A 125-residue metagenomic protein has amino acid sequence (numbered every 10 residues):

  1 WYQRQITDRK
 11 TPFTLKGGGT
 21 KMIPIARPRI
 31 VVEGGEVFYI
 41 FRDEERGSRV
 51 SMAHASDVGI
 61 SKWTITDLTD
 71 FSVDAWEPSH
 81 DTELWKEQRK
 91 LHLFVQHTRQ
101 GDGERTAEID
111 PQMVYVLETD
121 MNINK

Functional and structural regions predicted by a protein language model:
W1-K125: Extracellular, repeat-based ectodomains that mediate carbohydrate processing or recognition
